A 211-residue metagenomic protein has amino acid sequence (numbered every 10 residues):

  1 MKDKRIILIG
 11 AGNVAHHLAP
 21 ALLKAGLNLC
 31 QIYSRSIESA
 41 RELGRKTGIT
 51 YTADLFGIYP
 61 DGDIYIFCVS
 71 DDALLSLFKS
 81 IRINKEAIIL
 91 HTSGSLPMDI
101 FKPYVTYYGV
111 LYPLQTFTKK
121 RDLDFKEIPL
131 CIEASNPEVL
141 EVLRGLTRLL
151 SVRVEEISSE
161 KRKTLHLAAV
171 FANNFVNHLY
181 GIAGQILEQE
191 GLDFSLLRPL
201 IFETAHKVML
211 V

Functional and structural regions predicted by a protein language model:
M1-A53: NAD(P)+-binding Rossmann beta1-loop-alpha1 motif at the extreme N-terminus of oxidoreductases
K2-R5, E86, E127: Phosphate-coordination loops involved in phosphoryl transfer and adenosine-cofactor binding
I7-L8, F67, I132: Hydrophobic Val/Ile/Leu positions in short beta-strands of Rossmann-like dinucleotide-binding domains
H17, E42, S76-L77, I100 (+1 more regions): Phosphate- and divalent-cation-binding pockets in alpha/beta enzyme and binding domains that engage nucleotide-derived
L27-N28, T106, V152, L192: Short phosphate-binding/catalytic loops that engage adenosine nucleotides
I37, T47-L123: Rossmann-like NAD(P)(H) cofactor-binding subdomain of soluble oxidoreductases
S39, L43-K46, D122-A168, A172-M209: Internal alpha-helical scaffold of NAD(P)-dependent oxidoreductase catalytic cores
